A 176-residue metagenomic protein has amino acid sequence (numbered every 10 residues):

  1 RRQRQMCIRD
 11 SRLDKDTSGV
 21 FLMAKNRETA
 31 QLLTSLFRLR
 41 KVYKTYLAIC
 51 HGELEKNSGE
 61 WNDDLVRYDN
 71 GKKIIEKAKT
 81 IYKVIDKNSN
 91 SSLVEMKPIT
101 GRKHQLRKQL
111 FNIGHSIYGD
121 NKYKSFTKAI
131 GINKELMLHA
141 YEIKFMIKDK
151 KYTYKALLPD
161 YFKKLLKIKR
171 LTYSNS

Functional and structural regions predicted by a protein language model:
R1-S176: RNA pseudouridine synthases
